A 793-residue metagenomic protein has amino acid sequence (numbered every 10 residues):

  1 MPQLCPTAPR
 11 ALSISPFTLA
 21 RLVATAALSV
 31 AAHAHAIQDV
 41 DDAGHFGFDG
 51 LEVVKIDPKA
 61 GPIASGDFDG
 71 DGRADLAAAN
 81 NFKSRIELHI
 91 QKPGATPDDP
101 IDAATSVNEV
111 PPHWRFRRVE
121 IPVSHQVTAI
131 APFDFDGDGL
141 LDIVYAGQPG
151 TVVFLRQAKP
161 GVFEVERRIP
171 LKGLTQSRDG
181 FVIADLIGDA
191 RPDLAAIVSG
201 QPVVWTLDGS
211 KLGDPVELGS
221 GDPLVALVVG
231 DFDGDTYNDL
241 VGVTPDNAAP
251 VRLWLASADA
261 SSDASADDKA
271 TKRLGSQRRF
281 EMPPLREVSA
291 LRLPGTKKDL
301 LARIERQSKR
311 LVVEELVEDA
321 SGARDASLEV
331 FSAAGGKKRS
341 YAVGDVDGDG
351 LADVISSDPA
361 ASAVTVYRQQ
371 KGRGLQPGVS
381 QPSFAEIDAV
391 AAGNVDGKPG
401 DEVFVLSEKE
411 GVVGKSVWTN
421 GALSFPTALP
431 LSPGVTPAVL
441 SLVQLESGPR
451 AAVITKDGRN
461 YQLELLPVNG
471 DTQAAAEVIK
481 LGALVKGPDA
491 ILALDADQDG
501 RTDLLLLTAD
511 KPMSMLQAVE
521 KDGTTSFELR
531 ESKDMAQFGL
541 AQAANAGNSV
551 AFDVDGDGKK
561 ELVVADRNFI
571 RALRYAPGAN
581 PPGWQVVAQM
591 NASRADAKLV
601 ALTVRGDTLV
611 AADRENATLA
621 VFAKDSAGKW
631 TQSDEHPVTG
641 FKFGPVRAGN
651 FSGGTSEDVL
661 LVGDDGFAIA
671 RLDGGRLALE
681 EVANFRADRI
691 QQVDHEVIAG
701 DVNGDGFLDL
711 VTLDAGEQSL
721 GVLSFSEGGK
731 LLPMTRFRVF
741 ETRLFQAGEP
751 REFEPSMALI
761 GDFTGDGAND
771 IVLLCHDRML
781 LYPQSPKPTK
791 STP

Functional and structural regions predicted by a protein language model:
M1-T18: N-terminal secretory signal peptides that target proteins for export/translocation
Q3, I14, A26-L28, S332: Helix-centric, low-specificity signal for extended rod-like, repetitive segments
A20-A31: Bacterial N-terminal signal peptides
A34-P793: Beta-propeller-forming repeat regions
